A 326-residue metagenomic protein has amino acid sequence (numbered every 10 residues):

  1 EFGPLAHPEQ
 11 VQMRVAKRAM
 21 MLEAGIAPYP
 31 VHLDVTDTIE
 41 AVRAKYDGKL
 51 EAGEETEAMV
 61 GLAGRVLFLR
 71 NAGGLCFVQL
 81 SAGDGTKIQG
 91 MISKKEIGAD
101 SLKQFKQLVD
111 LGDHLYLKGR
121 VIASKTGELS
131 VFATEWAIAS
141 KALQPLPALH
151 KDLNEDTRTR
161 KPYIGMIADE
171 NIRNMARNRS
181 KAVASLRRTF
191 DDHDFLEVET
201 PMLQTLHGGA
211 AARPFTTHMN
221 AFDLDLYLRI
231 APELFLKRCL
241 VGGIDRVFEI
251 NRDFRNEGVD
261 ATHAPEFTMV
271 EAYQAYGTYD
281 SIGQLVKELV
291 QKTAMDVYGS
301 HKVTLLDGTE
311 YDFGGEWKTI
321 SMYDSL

Functional and structural regions predicted by a protein language model:
E1-L326: Class II aminoacyl-tRNA synthetase catalytic cores and aaRS-like
